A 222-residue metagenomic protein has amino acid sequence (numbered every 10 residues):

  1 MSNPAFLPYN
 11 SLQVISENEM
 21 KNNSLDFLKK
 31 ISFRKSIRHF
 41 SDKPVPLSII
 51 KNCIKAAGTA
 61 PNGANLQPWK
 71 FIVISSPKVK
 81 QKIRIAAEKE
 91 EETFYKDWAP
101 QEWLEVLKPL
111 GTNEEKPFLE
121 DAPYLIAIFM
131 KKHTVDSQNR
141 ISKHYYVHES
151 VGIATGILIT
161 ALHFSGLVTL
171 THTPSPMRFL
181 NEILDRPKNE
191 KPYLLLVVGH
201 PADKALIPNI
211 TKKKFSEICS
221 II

Functional and structural regions predicted by a protein language model:
M1-I37, S41-L47, I85: N-terminal accessory segments that position/regulate proteins before the catalytic core
S2-E19, N23, N113, L194-I222: C-terminal helix-cap and adjacent tail motif
I31, C53-A57, L196: Short alpha-helical scaffolding segments that buttress acidic/His motifs in well-ordered protein cores
I54-G58, K132-I183: Small-aliphatic-rich amphipathic alpha-helix that forms the alpha element of a beta-alpha
G58-N65: Glycine-rich phosphate/pyrophosphate-binding beta-alpha loops
N65-P68, E120-A122, K191: Short, basic and Ser/Thr-rich N-terminal targeting/leader segments
V73-V151: Glycine/small-residue-rich phosphate/adenosyl-binding loop
E92-A99, D185-P208: A glycine-rich helix N-cap at a beta->alpha junction
